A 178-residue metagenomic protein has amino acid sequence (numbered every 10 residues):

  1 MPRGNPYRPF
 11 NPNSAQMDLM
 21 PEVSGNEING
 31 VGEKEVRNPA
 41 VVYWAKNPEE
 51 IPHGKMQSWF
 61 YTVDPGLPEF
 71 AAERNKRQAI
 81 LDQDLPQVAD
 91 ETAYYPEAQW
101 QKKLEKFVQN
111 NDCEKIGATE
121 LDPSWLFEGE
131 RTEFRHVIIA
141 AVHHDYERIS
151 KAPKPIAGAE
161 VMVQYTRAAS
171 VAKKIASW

Functional and structural regions predicted by a protein language model:
M1-W178: Auxiliary alpha/beta "docking" domains used to position bulky ligands
